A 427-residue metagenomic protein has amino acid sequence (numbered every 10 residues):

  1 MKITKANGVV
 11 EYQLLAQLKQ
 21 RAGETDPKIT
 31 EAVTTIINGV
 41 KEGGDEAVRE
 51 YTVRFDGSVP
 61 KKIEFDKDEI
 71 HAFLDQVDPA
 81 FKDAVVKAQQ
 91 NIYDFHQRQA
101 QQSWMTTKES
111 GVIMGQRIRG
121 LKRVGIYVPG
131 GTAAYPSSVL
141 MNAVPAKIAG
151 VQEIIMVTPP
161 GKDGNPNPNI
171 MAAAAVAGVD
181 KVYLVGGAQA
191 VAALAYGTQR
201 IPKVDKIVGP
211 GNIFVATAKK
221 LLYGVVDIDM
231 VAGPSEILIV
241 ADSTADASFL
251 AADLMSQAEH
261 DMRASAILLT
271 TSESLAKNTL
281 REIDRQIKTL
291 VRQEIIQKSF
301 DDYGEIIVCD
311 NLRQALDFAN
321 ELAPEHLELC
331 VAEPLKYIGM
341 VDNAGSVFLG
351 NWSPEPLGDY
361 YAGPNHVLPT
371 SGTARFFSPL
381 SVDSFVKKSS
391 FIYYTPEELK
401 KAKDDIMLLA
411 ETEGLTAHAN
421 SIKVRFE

Functional and structural regions predicted by a protein language model:
M1-K122: N-terminal Rossmann-like NAD(P)+-binding subdomain of aldehyde/semialdehyde dehydrogenases
K2-G8, K181-G186, I306-N311: Short acidic-hydrophobic, aromatic-tinged amphipathic segments that line or gate anion-handling sites
T106-A172: Conserved small-residue-rich beta-alpha loop and adjacent elements that most often cradle the phosphate/pyrophosphate
M141-Q152, A175-A177, A195-I201, K219-L221 (+1 more regions): Alpha-helix C-terminal capping segments
G178-S248, D253-S256, H260-S265: Conserved NAD(P)+-binding/catalytic subdomain of aldehyde/semialdehyde dehydrogenases
V208-P210, M230-A241, Q257-L280, I296-I307 (+2 more regions): Short loop-to-beta-strand entry elements in the cores of soluble alpha/beta enzymes
E321-E427: C-terminal core of ALDH-fold dehydrogenases
